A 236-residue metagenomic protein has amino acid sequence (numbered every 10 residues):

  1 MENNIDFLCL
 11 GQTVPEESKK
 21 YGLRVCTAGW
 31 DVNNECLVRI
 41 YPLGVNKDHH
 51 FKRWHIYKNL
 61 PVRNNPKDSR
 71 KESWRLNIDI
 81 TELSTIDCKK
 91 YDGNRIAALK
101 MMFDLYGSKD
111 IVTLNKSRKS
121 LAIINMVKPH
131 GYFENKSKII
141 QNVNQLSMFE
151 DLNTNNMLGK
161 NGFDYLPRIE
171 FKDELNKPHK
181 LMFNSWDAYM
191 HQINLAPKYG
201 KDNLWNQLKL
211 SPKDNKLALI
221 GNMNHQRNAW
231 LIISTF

Functional and structural regions predicted by a protein language model:
M1-E2, D87-F236: Nucleic-acid-binding small beta-barrel platforms of the OB/S1 family and closely associated recruitment extensions
M1-P66: N-terminal ordered "arm"
G29, N77-I80, F171: Short beta-strand element of the conserved SAM-dependent methyltransferase core
N34, I78-T85: Short edge-strand/loop segments of extracellular domains
W54-H55, N77, F236: Generic alpha-helical propensity signal that fires on short helical segments and nearby coil/disordered stretches
N65-R75: Short, Lys/Arg- and Gly-enriched loop/turn segments at beta-strand edges
